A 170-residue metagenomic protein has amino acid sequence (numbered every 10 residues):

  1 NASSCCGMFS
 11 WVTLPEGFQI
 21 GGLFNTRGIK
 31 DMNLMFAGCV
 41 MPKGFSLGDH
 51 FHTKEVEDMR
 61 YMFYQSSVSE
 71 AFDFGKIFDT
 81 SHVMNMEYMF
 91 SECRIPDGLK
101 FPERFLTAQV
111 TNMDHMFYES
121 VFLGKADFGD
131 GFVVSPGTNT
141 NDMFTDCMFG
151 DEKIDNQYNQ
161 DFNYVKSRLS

Functional and structural regions predicted by a protein language model:
N1-S170: Negatively charged
